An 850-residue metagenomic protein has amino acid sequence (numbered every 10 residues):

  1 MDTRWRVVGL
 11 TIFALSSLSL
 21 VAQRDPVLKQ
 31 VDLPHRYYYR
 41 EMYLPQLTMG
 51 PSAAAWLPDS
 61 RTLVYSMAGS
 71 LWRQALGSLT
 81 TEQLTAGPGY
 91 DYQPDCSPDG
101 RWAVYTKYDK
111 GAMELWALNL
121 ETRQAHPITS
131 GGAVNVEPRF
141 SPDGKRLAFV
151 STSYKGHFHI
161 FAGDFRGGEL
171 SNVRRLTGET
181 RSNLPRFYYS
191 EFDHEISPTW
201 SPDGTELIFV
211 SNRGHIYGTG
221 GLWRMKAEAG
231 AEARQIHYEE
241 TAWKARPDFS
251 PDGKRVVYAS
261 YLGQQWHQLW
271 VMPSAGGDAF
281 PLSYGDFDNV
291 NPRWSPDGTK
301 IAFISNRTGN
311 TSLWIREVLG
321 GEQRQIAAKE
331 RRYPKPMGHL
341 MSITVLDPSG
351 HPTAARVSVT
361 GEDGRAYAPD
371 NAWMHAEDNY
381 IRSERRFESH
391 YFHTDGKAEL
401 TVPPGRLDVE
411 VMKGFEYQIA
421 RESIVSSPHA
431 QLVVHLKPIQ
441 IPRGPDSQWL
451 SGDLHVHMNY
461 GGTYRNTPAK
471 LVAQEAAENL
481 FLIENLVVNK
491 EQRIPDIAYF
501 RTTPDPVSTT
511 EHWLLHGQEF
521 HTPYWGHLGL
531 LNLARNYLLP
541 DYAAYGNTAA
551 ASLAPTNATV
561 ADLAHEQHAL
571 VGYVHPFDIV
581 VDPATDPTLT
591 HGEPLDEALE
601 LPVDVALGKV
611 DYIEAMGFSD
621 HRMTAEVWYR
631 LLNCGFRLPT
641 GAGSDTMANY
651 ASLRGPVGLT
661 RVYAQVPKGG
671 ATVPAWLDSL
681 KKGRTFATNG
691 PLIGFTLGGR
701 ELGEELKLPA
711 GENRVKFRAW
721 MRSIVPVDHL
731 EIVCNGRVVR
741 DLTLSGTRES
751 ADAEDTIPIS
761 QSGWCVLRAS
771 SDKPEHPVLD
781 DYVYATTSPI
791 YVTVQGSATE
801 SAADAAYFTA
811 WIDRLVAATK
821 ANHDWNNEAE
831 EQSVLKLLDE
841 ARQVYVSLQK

Functional and structural regions predicted by a protein language model:
V8-S19: Bacterial N-terminal signal peptides
Q23-Y43: Blade/loop signatures of beta-propeller domains
D25-V27, L47-T48, S66-W72, A86-D91 (+9 more regions): A flexible loop/linker signature enriched in serine peptidases of the S9 family
Y37-W72: Beta-strand-rich domains and repeat architectures in extracellular enzymes and scaffolds, especially beta-propellers
D59-R61, D99-R101, D143-K145, D203-T205 (+2 more regions): Short coil/turn segments that connect the beta-strands within blades of beta-propeller domains
E330-R331, G338-H393, A398-V402, M412 (+7 more regions): Charged catalytic cores and adjacent phosphate/nucleic-acid-binding surfaces used for phosphate/nucleic-acid chemistry
L432-L486, S801-L815: An acidic-aromatic substrate-binding cleft motif
